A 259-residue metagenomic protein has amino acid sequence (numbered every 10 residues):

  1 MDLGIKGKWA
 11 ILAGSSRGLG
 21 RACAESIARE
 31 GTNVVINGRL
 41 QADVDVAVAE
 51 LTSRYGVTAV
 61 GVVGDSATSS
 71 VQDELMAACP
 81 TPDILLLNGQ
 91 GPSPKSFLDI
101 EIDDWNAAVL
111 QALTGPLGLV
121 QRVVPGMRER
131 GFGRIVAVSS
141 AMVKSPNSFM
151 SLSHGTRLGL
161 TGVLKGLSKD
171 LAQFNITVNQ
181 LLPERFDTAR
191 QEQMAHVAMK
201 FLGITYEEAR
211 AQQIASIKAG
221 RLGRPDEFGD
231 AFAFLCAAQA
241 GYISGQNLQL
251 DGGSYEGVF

Functional and structural regions predicted by a protein language model:
W9, G14-G18, L40: Conserved glycine-rich cofactor-binding loop
G18, S145, A233, S244-F259: Short C-terminal tail/terminal secondary-structure segment of NAD(P)H-dependent dehydrogenase/reductase domains
S96-V109, Q213-I214: Substrate-binding pocket helix/loop in short-chain dehydrogenase/reductase
V120-Q121, K165: A short, exposed helix-loop element centered on a Lys and neighboring polar residues
P125, K169-D170, G241: Alpha-helical segment proximal to the catalytic Tyr-Lys
R134-L160, L164-Q173, E184-F186: Catalytic loop of short-chain dehydrogenase/reductase
A172, T177, I243-G245: Short, small/polar-rich loop/turn modules that mediate ligand/substrate recognition or access, typified
